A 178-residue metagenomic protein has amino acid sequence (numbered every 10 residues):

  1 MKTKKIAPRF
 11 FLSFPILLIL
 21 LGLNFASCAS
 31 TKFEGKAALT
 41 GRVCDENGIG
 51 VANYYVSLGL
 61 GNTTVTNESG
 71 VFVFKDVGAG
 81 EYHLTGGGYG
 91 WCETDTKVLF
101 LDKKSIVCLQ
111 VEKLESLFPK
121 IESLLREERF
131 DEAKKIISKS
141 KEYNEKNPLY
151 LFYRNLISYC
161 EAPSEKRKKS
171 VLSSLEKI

Functional and structural regions predicted by a protein language model:
A29-K32, V98-L117: Extracellular beta-sheet/turn segments enriched in Thr/Pro/Gly and aliphatic residues
K36-A52, L125-R126: Structural motif
Y54-S57, L84: Hydrophobic beta-strand segments
L60-V71: Short, acidic Ser/Thr/Gly-rich low-complexity loop/linker segments typical of extracellular and cell-surface proteins
E81, T85-K97: A short, solvent-exposed loop/turn motif at the edges and junctions of modular extracellular/periplasmic domains
E115-Y143: Alpha-helical segment of the N-proximal tetratricopeptide repeat
A133-K139, K166-I178: Alpha-helical repeat scaffolds
